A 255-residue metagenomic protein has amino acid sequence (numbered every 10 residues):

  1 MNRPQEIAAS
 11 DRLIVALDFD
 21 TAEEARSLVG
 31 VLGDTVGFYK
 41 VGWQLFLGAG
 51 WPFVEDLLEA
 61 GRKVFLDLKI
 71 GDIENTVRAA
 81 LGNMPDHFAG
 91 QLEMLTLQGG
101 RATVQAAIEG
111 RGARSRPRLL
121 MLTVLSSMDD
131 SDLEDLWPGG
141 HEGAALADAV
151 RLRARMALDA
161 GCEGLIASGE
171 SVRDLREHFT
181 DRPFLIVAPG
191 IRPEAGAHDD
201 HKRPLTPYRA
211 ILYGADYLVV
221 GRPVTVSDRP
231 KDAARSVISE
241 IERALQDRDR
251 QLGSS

Functional and structural regions predicted by a protein language model:
M1-S27, R173, E177-F179, H198 (+2 more regions): N-terminal amphipathic alpha-helix/helix-capping segment at the start of soluble metabolic enzymes
I7-D11, D72, T76-G164, S168-V172 (+2 more regions): Conserved anion-binding
I14, G37-K40, F65, E93-T96 (+3 more regions): Conserved beta-strand positions in the central sheet of alpha/beta enzyme cores
V15, Y39, K69, L95 (+4 more regions): Conserved, mostly hydrophobic/aromatic
L28, N75-D86, R173-E177, G196-D216 (+1 more regions): Catalytic cores of alpha/beta
D34, A60, H87-G90, A160 (+1 more regions): Structural motif
Q91-T103, P193, D200-A233: Glycine-rich phosphate-binding active-site loops on the catalytic face of alpha/beta enzymes
Q105-G110, V224-R250: C-terminal helical cap(s) of enzyme catalytic domains, especially alpha/beta-barrels
